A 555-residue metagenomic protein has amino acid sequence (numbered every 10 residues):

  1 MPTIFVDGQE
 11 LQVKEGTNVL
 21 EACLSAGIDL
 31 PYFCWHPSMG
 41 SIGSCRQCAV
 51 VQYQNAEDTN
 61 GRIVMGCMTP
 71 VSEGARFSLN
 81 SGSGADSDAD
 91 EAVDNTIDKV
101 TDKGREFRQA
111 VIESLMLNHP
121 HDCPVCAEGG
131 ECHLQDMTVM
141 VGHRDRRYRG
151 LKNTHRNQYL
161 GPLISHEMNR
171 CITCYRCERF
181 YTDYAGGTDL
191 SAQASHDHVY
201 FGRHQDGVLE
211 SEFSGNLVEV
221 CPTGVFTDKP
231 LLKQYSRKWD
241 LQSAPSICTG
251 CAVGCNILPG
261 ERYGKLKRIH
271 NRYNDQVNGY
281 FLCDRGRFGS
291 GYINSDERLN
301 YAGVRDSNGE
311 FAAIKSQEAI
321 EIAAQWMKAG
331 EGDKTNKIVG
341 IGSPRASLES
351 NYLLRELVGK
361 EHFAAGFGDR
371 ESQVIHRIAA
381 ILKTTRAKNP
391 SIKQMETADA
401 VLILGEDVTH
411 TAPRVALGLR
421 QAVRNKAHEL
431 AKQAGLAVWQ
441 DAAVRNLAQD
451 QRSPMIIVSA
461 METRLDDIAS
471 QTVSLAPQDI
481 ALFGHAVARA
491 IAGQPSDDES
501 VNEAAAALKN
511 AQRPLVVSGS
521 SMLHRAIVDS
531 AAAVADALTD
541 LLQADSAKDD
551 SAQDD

Functional and structural regions predicted by a protein language model:
T3, T17-E21, P70, S347: Short, structural beta-strand-to-alpha-helix junction motif
E10-T17: Short, contiguous acidic and Ser/Thr-rich linear segments
Q12, C34-S38, L163-H166, R170 (+3 more regions): Alpha-helix N-cap/helix-initiation motif
L20-Y53: A basic, amphipathic helix-loop patch mediating RNA/tRNA/ribosome contacts
R46-T249, V253-I257, R262-I269: Fe-S ferredoxin-like electron-transfer domains and their immediately adjacent linker/connector regions across
M116, P120, E167, C174 (+4 more regions): Catalytic alpha/large subunits of respiratory electron-transfer oxidoreductases, centered on bis-MGD molybdoenzymes
